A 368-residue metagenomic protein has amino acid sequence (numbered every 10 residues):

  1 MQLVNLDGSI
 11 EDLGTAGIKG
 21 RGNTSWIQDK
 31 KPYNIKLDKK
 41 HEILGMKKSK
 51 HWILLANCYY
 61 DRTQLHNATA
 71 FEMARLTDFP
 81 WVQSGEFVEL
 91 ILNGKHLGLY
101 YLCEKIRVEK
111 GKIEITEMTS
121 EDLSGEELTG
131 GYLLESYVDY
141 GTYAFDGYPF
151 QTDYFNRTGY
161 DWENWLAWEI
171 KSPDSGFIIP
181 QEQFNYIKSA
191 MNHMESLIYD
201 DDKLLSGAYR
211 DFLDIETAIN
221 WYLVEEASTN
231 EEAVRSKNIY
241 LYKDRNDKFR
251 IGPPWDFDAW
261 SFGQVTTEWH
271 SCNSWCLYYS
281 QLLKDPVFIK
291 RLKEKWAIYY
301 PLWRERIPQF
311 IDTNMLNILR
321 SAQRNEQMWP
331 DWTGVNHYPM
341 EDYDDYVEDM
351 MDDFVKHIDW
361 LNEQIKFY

Functional and structural regions predicted by a protein language model:
M1-L65, T69: Conserved NTP-binding catalytic cores of kinases and kinase-like/nucleotidyltransferase enzymes across multiple kinase
S9-I10, W26-D29, G45-K47, W81-Q83 (+4 more regions): Extracellular/periplasmic catalytic domains that process cell-envelope and extracellular macromolecules
G14, T24, Q28, E163-R235 (+2 more regions): Middle-to-C-terminal accessory/interaction subdomains
G20-G22, L37-K39, A56-C58, L92-H96 (+5 more regions): Short, flexible loop/turn elements at secondary-structure junctions
K31-Y33, W52, V88, L99-Y101 (+3 more regions): Residue-level detector of short, conserved catalytic/binding motifs and their immediate flanks
N34, L65-E72, I219-E226: A conserved donor-nucleotide-binding helix/loop in the catalytic core of Leloir-type glycosyltransferases
H41-E42, S49-H51, A56, D78-Q83 (+1 more regions): Internal "kinase-insert"/substrate-recognition segments embedded within catalytic cores of ATP-dependent enzymes
Y60-I91: A conserved helix-loop-beta module that forms one wall/lid of the active-site cleft in ATP-utilizing catalytic domains
